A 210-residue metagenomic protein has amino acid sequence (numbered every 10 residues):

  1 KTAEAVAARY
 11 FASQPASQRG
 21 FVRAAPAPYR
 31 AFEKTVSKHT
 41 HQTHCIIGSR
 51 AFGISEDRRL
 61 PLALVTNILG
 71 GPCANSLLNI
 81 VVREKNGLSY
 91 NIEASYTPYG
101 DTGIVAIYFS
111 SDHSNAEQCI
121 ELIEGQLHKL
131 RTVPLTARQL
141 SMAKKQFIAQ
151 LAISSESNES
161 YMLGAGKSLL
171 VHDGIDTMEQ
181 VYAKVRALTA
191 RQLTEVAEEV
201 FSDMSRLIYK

Functional and structural regions predicted by a protein language model:
K1-R19, F52-G53, G70, E84-K210: Charge-rich, well-structured scaffold segments of protease-associated domains
K1-S55: An aromatic/glycine/proline-enriched structural segment found at the starts of mature extracellular/organellar domains
Y29-R30, H41-T43, I47, P61-A63 (+2 more regions): A generic structural signal for well-ordered coil/turn residues at beta-strand boundaries that shape enzyme active-site
H44-A63, N158-L163: N-terminal short leaders/motifs
I47, D57-G70, L77-V82: Active/ligand-binding-proximal structured segments within catalytic/core domains that scaffold catalytic residues
N75-S76, S157: Short linear Ser/Thr-Pro motifs
